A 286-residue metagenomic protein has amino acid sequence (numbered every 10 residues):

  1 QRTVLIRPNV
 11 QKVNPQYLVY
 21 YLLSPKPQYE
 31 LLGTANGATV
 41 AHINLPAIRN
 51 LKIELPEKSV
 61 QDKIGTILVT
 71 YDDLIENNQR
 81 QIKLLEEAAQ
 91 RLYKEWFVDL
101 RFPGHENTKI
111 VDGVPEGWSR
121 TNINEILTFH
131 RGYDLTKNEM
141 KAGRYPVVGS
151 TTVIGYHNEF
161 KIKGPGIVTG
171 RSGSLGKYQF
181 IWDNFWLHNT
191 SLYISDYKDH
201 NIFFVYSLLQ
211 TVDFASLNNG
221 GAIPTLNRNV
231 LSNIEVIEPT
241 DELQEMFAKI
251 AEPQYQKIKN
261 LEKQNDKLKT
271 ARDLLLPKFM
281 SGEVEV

Functional and structural regions predicted by a protein language model:
Q1-L23, N44-L45, G149-I234: A short beta-sheet element
T3-P15, P46-D72, L192-D199, A215 (+1 more regions): Proline-centric
P15, Q28, A89-Q90, R120 (+3 more regions): Alpha-helix initiation and N-capping motif
L23-K26, L32, K52-E54: Well-ordered mid-protein domain cores that form the structural environment of catalytic cofactors
T39: Extended, charge-rich, solvent-exposed interface segments
N50-D99, P103-G149, D241-F279, E283-V286: Non-catalytic DNA-recognition/assembly elements of restriction-modification systems
